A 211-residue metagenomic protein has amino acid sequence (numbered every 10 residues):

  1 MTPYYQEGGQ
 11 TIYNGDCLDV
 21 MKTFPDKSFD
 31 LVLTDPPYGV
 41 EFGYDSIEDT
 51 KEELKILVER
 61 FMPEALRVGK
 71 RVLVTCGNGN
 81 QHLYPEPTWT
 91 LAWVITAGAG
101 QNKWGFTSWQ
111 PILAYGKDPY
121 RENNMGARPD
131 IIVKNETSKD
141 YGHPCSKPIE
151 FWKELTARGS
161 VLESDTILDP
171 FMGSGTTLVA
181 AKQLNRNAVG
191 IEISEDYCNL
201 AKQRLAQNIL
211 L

Functional and structural regions predicted by a protein language model:
M1-E7, L205-L211: Positively charged, low-complexity nucleic-acid-binding target-recognition regions
T2-V189, S194, C198: Core catalytic lobe of class I
A201: Conserved SAM-binding loop
